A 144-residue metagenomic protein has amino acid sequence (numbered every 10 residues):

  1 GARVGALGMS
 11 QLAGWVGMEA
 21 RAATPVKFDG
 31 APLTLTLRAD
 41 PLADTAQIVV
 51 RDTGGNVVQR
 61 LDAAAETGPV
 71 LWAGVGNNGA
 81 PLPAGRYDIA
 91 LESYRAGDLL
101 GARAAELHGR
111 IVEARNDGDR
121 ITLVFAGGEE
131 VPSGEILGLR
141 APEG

Functional and structural regions predicted by a protein language model:
G1-G144: Type III/flagellar secretion export determinants
